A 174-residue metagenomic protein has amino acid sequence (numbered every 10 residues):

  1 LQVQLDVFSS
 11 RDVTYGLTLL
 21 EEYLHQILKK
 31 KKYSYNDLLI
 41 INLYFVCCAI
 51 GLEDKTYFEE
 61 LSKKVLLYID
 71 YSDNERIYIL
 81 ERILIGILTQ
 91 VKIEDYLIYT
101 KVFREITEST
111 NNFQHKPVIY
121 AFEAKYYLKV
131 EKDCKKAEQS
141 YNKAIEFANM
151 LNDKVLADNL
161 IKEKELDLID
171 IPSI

Functional and structural regions predicted by a protein language model:
Q2, L38-I40, Y78-R82, V118 (+1 more regions): Residue register of alpha-helical TPR repeats
Q2-Q4, Y44-F45, I83-I87, K116 (+3 more regions): Structural register within alpha-helical repeat arrays
Q4-F8, A49, I87-Q90, Y120 (+2 more regions): Residue at a conserved register position within TPR or TPR-like alpha-solenoid repeats
S9, L43-Y44, G51, R82 (+3 more regions): Conserved alpha-helical positions within TPR/SEL1-like repeat arrays
S9-H25, L52-K63, Q90-V102, A137-S140: Helix-turn-helix repeat elements of alpha-solenoid scaffolds
H25-N36, L67-E75, T107-N111: Flexible helix-coil transition and linker loops at the boundaries of alpha-helical arrays
K30-S34, L38-K55: Hydrophobic, aromatic-enriched interface-forming segments
I119-Y120, K125-I174: C-terminal non-catalytic interaction modules
